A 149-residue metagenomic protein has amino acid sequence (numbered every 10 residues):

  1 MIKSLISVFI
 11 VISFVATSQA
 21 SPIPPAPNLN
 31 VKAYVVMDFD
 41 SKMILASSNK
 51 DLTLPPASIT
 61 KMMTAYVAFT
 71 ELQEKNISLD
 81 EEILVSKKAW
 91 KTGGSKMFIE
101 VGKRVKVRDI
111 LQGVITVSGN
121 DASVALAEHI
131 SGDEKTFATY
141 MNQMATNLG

Functional and structural regions predicted by a protein language model:
M1-K3: N-terminal hydrophobic targeting signals that begin at the initiator methionine
L5-S13: Bacterial N-terminal signal peptides
S7-V8, S18-A20: Cleavable N-terminal signal peptides
A20-G149: Active-site-adjacent loops and short helices of periplasmic peptidoglycan-processing enzymes
